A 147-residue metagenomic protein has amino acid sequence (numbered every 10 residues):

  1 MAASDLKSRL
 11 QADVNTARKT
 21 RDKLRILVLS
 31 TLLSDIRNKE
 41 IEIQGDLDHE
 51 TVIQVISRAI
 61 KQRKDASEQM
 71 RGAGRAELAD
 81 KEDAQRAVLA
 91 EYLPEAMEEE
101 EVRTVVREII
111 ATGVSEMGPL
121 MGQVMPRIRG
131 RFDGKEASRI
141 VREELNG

Functional and structural regions predicted by a protein language model:
M1-G147: Charged, compositionally biased, marginally structured helical/coil segments
